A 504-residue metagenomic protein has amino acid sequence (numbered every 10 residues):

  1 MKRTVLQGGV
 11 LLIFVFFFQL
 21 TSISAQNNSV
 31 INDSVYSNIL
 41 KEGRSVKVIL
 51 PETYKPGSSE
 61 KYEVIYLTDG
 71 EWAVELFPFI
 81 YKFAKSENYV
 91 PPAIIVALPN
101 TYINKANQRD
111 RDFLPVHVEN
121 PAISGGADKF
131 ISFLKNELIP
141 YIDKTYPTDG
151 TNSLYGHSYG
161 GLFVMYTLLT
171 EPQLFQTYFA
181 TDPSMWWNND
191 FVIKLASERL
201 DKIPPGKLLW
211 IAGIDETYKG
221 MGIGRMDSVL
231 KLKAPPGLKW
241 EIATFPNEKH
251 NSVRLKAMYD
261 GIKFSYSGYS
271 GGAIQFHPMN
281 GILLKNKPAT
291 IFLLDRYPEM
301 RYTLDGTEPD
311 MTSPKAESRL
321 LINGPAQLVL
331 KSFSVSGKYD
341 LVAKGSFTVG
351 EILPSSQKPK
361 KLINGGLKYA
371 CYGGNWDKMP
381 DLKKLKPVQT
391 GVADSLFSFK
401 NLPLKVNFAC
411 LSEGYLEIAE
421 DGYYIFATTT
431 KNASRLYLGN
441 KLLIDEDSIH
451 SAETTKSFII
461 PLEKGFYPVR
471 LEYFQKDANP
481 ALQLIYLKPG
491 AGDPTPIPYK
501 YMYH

Functional and structural regions predicted by a protein language model:
M1-S29, L209: Bacterial Sec-dependent N-terminal signal peptides
T21-S29, D33-S34, E351-P359: Sec-dependent signal peptide cleavage junction
Q26-I282: Non-catalytic cap/lid and distal C-terminal segments of serine-dependent acyl enzymes
E42-G43, L293-E299, T429-A433: Short proline/glycine-enriched turn/loop motifs at strand-loop junctions of beta-rich domains
S45-I49, R109-P115, T307-S318, D377-P403: Short, polar loop/linker segments at the starts of domains and inter-domain junctions
T53, T307-P309, K476: Acidic glycine-/aspartate-rich tracts in secreted/extracellular proteins
S267-G365, V392, L396-V406, C410 (+3 more regions): Short, compositionally stereotyped local motifs that mark structural "simplifiers"
L328, G350-H504: Acidic/polar, compositionally biased interaction segments
